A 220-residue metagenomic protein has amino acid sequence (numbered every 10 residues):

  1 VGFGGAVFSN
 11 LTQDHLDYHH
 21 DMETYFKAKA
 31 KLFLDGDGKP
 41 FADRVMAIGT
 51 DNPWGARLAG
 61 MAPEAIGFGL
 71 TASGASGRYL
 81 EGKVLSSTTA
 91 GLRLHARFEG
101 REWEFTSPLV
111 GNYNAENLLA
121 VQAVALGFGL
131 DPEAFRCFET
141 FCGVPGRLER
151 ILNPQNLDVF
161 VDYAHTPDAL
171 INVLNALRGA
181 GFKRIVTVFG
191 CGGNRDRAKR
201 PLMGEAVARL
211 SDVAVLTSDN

Functional and structural regions predicted by a protein language model:
V1, E81, V215-D219: Short secondary-structure boundary segments
V1-G2, A206: Short glycine/proline-enriched loop/turn "hinge" motifs that connect secondary-structure elements and lie
G2-V159, F182: Acidic, Mg2+-coordinating active-site environments of NTP-dependent enzymes
V144-G146, D168-I171, N175-N220: Active-site beta-alpha connecting loops in nucleotide-dependent enzymes
D162: Conserved phosphate/oxyanion-binding catalytic-loop motifs
